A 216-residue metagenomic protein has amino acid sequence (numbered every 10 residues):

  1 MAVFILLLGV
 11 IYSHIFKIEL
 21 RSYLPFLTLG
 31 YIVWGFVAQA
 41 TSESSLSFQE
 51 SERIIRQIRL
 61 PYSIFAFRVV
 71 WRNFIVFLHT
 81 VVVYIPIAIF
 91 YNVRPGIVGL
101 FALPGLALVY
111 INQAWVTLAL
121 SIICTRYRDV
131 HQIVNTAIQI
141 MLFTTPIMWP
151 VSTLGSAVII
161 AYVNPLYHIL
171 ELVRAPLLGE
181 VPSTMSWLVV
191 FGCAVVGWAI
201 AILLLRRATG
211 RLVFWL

Functional and structural regions predicted by a protein language model:
M1-V10, R21-F90, T136: Hydrophobic alpha-helical transmembrane segments of multi-pass membrane transport proteins
A2, H14-E19, V93, M148-V151 (+1 more regions): A general structural signal marking secondary-structure boundaries and capping sites
L6-F16, Y62, V69-V134, V181-L205: Alpha-helical transmembrane segments and their short interhelical loops
T28, I32, T136-Q139, P165 (+2 more regions): Residues within membrane-spanning alpha-helices of integral membrane proteins, especially the hydrophobic core/packing
V33-S44, Y110-I123, F143-M148, S152 (+1 more regions): Transmembrane alpha-helical segments that form the membrane-embedded catalytic/substrate-channel core of multi-pass
S51, F67-V70, F74, V130-I133 (+2 more regions): Hydrophobic alpha-helical segments of integral membrane proteins, encompassing both true transmembrane helices
I140, T145-L188: Short hydrophobic, aromatic-rich alpha-helical segments embedded in or entering the lipid bilayer of multi-pass
T209-L216: Short cytosolic juxtamembrane segments of multi-pass membrane proteins
